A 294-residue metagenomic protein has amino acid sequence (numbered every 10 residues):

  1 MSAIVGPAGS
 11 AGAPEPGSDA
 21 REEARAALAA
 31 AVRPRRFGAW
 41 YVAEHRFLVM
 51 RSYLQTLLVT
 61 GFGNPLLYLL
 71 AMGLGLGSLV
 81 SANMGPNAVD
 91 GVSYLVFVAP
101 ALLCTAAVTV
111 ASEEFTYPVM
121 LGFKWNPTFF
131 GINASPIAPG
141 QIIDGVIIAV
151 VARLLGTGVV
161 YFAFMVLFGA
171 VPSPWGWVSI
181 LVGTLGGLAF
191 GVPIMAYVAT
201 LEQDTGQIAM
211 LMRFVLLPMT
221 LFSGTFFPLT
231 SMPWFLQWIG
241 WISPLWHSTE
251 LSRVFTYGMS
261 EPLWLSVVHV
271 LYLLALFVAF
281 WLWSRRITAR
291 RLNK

Functional and structural regions predicted by a protein language model:
M1-W177, L181-K294: Hydrophobic transmembrane alpha-helices and immediately adjacent juxtamembrane helices of multi-pass inner-membrane
